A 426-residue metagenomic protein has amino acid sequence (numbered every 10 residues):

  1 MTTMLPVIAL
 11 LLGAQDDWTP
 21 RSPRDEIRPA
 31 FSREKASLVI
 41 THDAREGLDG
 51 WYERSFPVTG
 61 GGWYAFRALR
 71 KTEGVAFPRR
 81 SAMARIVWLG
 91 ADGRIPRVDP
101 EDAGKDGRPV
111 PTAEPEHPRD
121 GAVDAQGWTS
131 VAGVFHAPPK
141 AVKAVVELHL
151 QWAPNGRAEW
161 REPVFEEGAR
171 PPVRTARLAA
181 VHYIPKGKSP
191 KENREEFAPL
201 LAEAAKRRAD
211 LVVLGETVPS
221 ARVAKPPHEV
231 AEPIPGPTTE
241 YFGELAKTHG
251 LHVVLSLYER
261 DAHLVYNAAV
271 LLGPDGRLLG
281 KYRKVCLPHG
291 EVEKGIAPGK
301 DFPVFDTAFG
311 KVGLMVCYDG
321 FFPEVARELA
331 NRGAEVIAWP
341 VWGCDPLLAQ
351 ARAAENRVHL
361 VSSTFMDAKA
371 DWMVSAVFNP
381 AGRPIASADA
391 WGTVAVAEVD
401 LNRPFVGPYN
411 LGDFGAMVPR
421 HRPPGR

Functional and structural regions predicted by a protein language model:
M1-A9: Sec-dependent signal peptide recognition, specifically the positively charged N-region followed immediately by
L10-R177: Extracellular and organelle-lumenal recognition/adhesion modules and their flexible linkers in secreted
R97-P100, T112, A268, G280-K281 (+1 more regions): Residue-level detector of high-confidence beta-strand sites
Q126-W128, V304, F365-R426: C-terminal beta-strand edge segments of enzyme domains
V173-G187, K191: Short beta-strand segments enriched in small/hydrophobic residues
E195, L200-P274, G343-V358: Cys-nucleophile CN-hydrolase/nitrilase-fold catalytic domain and related Cys-dependent amidase chemistry that acts on
E232-V254, K311, G320-E398: CN hydrolase (nitrilase-like) catalytic-core segments centered on the catalytic cysteine and neighboring Lys/Glu
R260-R332, P408-G415: Active-site catalytic loop in hydrolytic enzyme cores
